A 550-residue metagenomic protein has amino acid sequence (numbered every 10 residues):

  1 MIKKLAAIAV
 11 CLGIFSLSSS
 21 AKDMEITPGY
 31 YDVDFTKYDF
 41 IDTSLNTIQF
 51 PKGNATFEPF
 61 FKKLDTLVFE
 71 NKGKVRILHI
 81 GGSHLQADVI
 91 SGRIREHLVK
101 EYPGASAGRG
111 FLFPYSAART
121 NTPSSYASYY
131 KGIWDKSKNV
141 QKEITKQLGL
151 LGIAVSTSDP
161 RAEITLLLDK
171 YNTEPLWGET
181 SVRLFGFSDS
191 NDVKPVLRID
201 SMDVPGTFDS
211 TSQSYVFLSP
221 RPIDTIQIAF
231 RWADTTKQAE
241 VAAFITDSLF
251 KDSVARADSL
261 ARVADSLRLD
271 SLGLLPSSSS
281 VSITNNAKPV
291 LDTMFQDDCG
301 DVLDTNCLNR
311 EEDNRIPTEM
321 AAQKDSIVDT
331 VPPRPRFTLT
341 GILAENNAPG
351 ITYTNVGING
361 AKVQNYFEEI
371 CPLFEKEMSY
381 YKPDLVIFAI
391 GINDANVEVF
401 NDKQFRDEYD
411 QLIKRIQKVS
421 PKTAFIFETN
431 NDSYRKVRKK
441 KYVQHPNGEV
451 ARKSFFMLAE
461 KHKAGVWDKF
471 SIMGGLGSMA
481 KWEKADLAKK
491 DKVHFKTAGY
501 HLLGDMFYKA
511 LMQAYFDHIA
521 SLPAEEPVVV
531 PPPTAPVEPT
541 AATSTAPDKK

Functional and structural regions predicted by a protein language model:
M1-F35, S478, A520, T545-K550: Bacterial Sec-dependent N-terminal signal peptides
K22-F40, A243-V328, A524-K550: Compositionally biased, proline/threonine/alanine/serine-rich low-complexity intrinsically disordered stretches
V33-H79, G149-L150: Membrane/wall-proximal cationic-aromatic binding patches
K52-D65, Y366-M378, D407-R415: Alpha-helical scaffolding within the catalytic cores of extracellular/periplasmic polymer-degrading hydrolases
I80-S83, V356-G360, F388-N393, E428-D432 (+1 more regions): Active-site-proximal beta-strand/loop segments in catalytic clefts of secreted hydrolases
Q86-K251, R262, R268-G273, K288 (+3 more regions): Conserved SGNH/GDSL esterase-like catalytic core that processes O-acyl groups on lipids and polysaccharides
C371-P372, D432-P532: Catalytic His-Asp segment of secreted/periplasmic serine-dependent ester chemistry enzymes
P383-A395, K403-Q411, K418, I426-V466: Conserved N-terminal glycine/acidic-rich loop preference
